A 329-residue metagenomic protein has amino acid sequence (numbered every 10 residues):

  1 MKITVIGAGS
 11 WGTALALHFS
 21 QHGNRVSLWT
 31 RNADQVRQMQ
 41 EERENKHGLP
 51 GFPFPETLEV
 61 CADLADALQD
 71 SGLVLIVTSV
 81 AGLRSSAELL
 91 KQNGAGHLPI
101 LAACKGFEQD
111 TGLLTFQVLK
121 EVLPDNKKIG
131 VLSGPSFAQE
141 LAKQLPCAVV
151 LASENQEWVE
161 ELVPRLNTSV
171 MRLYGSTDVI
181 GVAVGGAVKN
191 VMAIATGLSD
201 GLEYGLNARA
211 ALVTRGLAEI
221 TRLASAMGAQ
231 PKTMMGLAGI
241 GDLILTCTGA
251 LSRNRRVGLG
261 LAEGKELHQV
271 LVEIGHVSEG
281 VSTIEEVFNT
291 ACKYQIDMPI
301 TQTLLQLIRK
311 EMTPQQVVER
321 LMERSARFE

Functional and structural regions predicted by a protein language model:
M1-F52, E59-A62: NAD(P)+-binding Rossmann beta1-loop-alpha1 motif at the extreme N-terminus of oxidoreductases
G9, T13, A33, C61 (+20 more regions): Electropositive phosphate-/nucleotide-binding environments in soluble metabolic enzymes
P50-E59, G96, D125-K128, S169-M171 (+1 more regions): A short helix-to-beta-strand connector/capping loop
V60-Q144, L162-P164: Rossmann-like NAD(P)(H) cofactor-binding subdomain of soluble oxidoreductases
G82, N93, V118-N126, P146-I194 (+1 more regions): Internal alpha-helical scaffold of NAD(P)-dependent oxidoreductase catalytic cores
T196-D200, S225-M235, L243-E329: NAD(P)-dependent Rossmann-like dehydrogenase/reductase catalytic/cofactor-binding core
